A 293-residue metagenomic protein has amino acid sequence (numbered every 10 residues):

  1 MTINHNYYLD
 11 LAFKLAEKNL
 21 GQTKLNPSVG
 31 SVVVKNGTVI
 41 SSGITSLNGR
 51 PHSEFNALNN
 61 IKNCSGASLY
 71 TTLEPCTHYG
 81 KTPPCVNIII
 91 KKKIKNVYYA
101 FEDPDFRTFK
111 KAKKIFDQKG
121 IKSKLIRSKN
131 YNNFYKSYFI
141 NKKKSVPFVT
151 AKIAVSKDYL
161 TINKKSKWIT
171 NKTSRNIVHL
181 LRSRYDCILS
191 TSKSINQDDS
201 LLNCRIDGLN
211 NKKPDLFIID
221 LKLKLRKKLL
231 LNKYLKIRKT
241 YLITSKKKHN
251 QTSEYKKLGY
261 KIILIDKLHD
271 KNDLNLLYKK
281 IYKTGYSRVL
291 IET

Functional and structural regions predicted by a protein language model:
T2-K24: Short, basic/aromatic recognition patches
A12, G30, C76, F116 (+5 more regions): Residue-level signal for inorganic ion chemistry
L25-S28, F148-V149: Short, small/polar residue-rich loop motifs at catalytic or cofactor-binding pockets
S28-G37, I153-A154: Short beta-strand scaffold segments in enzyme catalytic cores
V33-N130, K246: Zn2+-dependent cytidine deaminase-like catalytic core
N63-A67, R184, S287: Short helix-loop-beta connector
I140, K144-V146, T150-Y286: Active-site ligand-binding patch in enzyme domains
